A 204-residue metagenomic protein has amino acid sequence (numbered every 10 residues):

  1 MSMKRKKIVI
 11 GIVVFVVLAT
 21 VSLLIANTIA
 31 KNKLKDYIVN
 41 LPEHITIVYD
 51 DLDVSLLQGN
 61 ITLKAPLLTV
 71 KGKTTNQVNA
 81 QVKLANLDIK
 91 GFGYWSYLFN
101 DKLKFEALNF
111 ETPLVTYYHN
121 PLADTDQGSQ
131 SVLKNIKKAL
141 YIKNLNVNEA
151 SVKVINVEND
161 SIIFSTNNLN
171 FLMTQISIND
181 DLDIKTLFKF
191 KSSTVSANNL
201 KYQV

Functional and structural regions predicted by a protein language model:
S2-E43: N-terminal type II signal-anchor transmembrane helix that functions as the membrane-insertion/stop-transfer segment
A30-N40, D124-T125, S129-I136: Sec-dependent signal peptide cleavage junction
I47-L122, S131-E158, T174-Q203: Flexible beta-edge/linker motif
